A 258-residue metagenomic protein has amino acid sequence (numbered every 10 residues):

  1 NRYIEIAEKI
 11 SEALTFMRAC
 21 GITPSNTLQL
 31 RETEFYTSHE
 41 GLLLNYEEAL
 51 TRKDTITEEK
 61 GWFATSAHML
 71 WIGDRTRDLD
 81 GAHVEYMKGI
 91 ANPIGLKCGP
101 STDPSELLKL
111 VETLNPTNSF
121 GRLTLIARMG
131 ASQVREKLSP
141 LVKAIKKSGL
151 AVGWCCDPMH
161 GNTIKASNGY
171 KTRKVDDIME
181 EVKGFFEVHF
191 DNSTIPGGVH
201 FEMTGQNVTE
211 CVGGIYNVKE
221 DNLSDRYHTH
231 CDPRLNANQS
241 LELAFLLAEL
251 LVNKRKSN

Functional and structural regions predicted by a protein language model:
N1-G130, Y170-R173, E181-G184, I195-E202 (+1 more regions): Active-site-facing alpha/beta catalytic cores
A127-Q206: Extended C-terminal subregions enriched in glycine
T209: Glycine/Thr-rich phosphate-binding loops of Rossmann-like dinucleotide-binding domains
